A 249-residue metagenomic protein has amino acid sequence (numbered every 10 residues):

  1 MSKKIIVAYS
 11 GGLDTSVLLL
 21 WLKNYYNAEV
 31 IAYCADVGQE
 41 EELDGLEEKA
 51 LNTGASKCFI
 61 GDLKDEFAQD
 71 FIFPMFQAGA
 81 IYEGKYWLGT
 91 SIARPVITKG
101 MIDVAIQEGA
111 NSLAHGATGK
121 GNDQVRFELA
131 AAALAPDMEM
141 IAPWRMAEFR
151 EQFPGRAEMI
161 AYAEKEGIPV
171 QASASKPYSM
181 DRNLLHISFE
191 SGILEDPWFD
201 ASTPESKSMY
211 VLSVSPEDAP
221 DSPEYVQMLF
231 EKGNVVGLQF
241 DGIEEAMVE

Functional and structural regions predicted by a protein language model:
S2-A8, L13-E249: Nucleotide-activated chemistry modules centered on ATP-dependent adenylation/adenylyltransferase
